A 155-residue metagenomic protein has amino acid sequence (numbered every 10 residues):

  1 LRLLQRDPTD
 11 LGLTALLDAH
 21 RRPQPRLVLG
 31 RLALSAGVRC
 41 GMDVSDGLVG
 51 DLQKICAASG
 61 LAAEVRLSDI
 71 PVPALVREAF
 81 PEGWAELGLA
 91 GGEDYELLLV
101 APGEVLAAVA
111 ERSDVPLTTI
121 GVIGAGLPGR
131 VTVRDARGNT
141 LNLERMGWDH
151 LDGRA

Functional and structural regions predicted by a protein language model:
L1-R31: Short, acidic (Asp/Glu-rich) active-site segment that either coordinates a divalent metal cofactor
G12-A15, S35-A155: Glycine-/charge-enriched secondary-structure boundary and capping motifs
